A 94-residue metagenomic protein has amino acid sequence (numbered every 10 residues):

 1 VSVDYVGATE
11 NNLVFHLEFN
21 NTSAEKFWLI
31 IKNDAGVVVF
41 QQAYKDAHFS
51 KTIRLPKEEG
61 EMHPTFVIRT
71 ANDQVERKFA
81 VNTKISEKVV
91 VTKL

Functional and structural regions predicted by a protein language model:
V1-D34, V38-L94: Non-catalytic interaction/Regulatory regions outside core domains
